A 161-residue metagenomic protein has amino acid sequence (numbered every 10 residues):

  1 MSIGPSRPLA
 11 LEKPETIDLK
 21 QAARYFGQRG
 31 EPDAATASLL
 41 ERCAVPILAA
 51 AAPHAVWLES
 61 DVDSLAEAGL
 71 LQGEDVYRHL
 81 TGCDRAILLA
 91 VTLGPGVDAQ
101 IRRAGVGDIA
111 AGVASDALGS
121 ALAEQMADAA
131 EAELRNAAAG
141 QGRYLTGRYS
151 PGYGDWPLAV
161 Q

Functional and structural regions predicted by a protein language model:
M1-A111, S115: Active-site helix-to-loop segments that bind/position phosphate- or nucleotide-bearing substrates and donors across
A51, A55-L58, L122-M126, E133-L145: Long, hydrophobic, amphipathic alpha-helical segments used as structural scaffolds
V97-A99, L122, Y153-L158: Short, well-ordered, mixed-charge alpha-helical segments that flank or form enzyme active sites
A99-G105, D128-N136: Generic hydrophobic segment detector
A110-A127, E131-A132: Compact, glycine/acidic-enriched structural inserts
Q141-Q161: Short terminal or interdomain "cap/linker" segment that borders an active site or interface and mediates
